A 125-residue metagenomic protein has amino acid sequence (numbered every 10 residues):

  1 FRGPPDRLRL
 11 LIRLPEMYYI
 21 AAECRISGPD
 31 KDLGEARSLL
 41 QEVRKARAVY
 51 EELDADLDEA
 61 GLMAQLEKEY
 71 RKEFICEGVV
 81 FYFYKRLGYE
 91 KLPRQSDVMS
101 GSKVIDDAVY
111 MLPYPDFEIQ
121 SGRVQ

Functional and structural regions predicted by a protein language model:
F1-Q125: Acidic/polar-rich alpha-helix caps and helix-coil junctions
